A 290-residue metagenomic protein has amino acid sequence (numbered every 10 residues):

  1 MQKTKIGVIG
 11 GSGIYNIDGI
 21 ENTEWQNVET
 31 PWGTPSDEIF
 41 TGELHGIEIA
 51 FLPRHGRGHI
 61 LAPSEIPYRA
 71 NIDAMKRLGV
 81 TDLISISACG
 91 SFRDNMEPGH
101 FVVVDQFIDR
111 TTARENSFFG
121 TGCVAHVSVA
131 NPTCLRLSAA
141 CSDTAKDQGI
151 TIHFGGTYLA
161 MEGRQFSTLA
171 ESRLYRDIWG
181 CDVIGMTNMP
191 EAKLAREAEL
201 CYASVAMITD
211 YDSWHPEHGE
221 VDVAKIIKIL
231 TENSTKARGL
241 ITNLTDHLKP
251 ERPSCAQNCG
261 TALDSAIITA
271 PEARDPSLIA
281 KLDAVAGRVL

Functional and structural regions predicted by a protein language model:
M1-N131, G287-L290: Metabolite-binding pocket within alpha/beta catalytic cores that recognizes anionic/polar moieties
K76-G79, R176-D177, R196: Non-catalytic positions within long, well-ordered alpha-helices that form the structural scaffold/packing of enzyme
R136, A140-T151, G239-H247: Generic non-transmembrane alpha-helical segments
D147-D182: Active-site/ligand-binding-proximal alpha/beta "capping" segment
M189-A224: Zn-dependent metallopeptidase/amidohydrolase metal-coordination segment
S213-T261: His/Asp/Glu-rich mid-to-C-terminal helical/loop segments that flank catalytic regions of hydrolases
T261-L290: Acidic, Ser/Thr-rich low-complexity intrinsically disordered segments
